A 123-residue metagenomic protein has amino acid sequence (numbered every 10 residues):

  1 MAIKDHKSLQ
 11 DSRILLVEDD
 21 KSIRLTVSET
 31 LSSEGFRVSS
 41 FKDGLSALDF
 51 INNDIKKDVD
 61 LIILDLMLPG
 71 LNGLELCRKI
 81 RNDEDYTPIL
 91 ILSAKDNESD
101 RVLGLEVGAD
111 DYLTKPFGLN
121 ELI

Functional and structural regions predicted by a protein language model:
M1-I123: N-terminal/domain-start alpha-helical segments
